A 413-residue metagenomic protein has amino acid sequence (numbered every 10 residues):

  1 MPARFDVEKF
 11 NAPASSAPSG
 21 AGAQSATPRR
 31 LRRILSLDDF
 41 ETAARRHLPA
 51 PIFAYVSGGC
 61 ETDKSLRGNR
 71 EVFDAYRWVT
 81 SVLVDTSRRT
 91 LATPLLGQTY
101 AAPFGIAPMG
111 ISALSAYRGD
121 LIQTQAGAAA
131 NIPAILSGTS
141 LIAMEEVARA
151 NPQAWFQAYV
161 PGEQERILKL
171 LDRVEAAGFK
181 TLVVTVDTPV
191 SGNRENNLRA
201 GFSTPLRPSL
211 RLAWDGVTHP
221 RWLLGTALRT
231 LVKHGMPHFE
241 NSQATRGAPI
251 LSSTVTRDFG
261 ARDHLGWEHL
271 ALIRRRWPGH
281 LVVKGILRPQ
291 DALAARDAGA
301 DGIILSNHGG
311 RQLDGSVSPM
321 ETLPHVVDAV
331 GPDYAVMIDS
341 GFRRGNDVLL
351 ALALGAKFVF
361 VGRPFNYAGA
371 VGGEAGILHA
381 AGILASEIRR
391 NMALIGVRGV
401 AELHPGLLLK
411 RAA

Functional and structural regions predicted by a protein language model:
P2-G97, P205-L265, A401-L403, L409-A413: An N-cap/entry alpha-helix motif that binds or orients negatively charged groups
P49, G331, G372-G373: Glycine-centered helix-coil hinge/cap
N69, G315-V327, G369-R389: C-terminal helical cap(s) of enzyme catalytic domains, especially alpha/beta-barrels
Y100-S137: Glycine-rich active-site/cofactor-binding loop and its immediate structural neighborhood
G105-I111, Q153-Y159, S253-T256: Short, basic, glycine/proline-bearing loop/turn elements
Q125, R149, G162-I338, N346-A368: Alpha/beta enzyme core
A128-I167: A gly/proline- and charged-residue-enriched helix-loop-helix capping module
G396: Active-site-adjacent helical/loop segments in soluble small-molecule enzymes
